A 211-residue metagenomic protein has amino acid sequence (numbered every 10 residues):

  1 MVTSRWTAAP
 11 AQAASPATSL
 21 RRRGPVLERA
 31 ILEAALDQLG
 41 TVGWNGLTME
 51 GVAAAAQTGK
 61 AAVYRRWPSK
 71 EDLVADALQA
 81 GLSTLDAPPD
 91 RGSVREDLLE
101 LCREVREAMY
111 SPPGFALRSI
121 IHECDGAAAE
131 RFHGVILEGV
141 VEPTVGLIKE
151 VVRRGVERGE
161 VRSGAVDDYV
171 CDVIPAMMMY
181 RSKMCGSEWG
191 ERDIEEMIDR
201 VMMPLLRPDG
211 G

Functional and structural regions predicted by a protein language model:
M1-A55, D72: Basic, helix-initiating cap at the start of DNA-binding domains
M1-T18, E100, E107, E142-G146 (+4 more regions): C-terminal peripheral helix-coil segments that are non-catalytic and often amphipathic
L39-V42, T48-M49, K60, K70-L78 (+2 more regions): Amphipathic alpha-helical segments enriched in hydrophobic/aromatic and basic residues that form the DNA-contacting
Q57-W67: Short hydrophobic/aromatic patch on the recognition helix
R66-P68, M179-Y180: Tryptophan-centric aromatic hotspots in well-structured domains and transmembrane helices
L78-T84: Short, basic, alpha-helical segments at the C-terminal edge of helix-turn-helix-like DNA-binding modules
D86-G114: Hydrophobic alpha-helical connector segments
Y110, F115-S119, A129-E157, D167-D168: Amphipathic alpha-helical packing segments from all-alpha helical-bundle domains
